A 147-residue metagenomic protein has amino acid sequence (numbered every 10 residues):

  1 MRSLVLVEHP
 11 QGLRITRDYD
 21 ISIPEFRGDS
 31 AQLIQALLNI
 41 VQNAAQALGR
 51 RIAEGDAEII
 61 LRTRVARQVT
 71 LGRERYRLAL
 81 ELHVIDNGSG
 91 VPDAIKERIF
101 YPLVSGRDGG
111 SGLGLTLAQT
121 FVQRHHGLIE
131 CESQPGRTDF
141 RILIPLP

Functional and structural regions predicted by a protein language model:
M1-P147: Core catalytic ATP-binding domain of two-component histidine kinases
